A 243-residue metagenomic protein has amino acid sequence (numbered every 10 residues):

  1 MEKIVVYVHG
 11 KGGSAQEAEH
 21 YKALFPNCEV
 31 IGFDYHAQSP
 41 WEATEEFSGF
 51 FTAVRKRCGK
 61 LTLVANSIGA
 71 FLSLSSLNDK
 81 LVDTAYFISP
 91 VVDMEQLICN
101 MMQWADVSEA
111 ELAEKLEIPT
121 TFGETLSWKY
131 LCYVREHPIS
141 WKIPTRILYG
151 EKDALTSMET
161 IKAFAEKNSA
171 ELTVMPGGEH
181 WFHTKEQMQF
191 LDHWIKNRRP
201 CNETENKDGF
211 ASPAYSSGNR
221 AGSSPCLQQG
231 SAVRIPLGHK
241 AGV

Functional and structural regions predicted by a protein language model:
K3-N27, G32, H36: Short, surface-exposed "cap/lid" segments of acyl-processing enzymes
G32-R55: Catalytic nucleophile-loop/oxyanion-hole region of alpha/beta-hydrolase and closely related hydrolase-like folds
V64-G69, S73: Gly/Ala-rich beta-loop-alpha elbow adjacent to hydrolase catalytic centers
S76-L77: Aromatic pocket-lining residues of Rossmann-like dinucleotide-binding sites
L81-A163, K167-C201: The alpha/beta-hydrolase serine catalytic core
Q229: Cationic, low-complexity basic patches in intrinsically disordered or flexible, solvent-exposed regions
L237-G242: Short, intrinsically disordered C-terminal tails of secreted or membrane-associated proteins
